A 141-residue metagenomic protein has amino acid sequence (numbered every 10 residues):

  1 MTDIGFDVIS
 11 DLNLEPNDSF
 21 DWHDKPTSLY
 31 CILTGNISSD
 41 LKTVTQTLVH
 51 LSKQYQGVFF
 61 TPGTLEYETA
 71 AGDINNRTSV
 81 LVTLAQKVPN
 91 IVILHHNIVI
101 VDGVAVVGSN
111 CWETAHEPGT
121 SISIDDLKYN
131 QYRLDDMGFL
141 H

Functional and structural regions predicted by a protein language model:
M1-D7, I98-G108: Beta-strand-turn-beta hairpins that frame and shape the catalytic cleft of phosphate-ester-processing enzymes
M1-T61, E66-N76: N-terminal active-site segment of His-dependent metallophosphoesterases
G5, G57, N90-V92, A105: Conserved beta-strand segments of alpha/beta enzyme cores
I9, T61, L94-H96, S109: Conserved beta-strand termini and adjacent loop/short-helix elements that scaffold enzyme active sites in alpha/beta
A70-H96: Glycine/small-residue-rich loop that forms an oxyanion/phosphate-binding "nest" at active or ligand-binding sites
L94-H95, D102, E113-T114: Preference for well-ordered, secondary-structure-rich cores of eukaryotic proteins
V107-H141: Active-site-proximal loop/helix segment associated with metal-binding centers of metalloenzymes
